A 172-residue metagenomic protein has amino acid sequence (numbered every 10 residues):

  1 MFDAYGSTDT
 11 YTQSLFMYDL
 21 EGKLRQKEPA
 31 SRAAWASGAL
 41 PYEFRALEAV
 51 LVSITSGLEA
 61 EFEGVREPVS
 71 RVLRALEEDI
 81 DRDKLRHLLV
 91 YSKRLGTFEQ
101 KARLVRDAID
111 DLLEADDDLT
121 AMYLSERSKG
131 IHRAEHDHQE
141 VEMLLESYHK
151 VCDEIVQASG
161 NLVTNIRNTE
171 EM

Functional and structural regions predicted by a protein language model:
M1-M172: Peripheral, non-transmembrane regulatory/ligand-interaction domains of membrane transport proteins
